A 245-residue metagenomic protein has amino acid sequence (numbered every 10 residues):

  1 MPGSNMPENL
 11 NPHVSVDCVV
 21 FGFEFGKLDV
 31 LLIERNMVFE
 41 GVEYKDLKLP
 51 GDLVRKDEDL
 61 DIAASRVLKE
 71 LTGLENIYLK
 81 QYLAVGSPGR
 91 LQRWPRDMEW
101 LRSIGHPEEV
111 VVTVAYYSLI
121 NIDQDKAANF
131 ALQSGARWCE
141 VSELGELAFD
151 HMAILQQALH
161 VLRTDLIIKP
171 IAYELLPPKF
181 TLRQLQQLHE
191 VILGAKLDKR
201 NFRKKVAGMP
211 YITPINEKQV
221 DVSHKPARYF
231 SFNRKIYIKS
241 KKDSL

Functional and structural regions predicted by a protein language model:
M1, F23-F25, D29-L32, L53 (+3 more regions): Core subunits and conserved enzymes of cellular information-processing and envelope-translocation systems across
P7-L47: N-terminal strand-loop-strand
V14-V16, I62-S65, K69-Q124, R163-A172 (+1 more regions): Active-site segment of metal-dependent pyrophosphate-handling enzymes, primarily the Nudix hydrolase catalytic core
V30, E34-E40, Y44, L79 (+5 more regions): Short, His- and charge-rich active-site/binding loops that engage polyanionic ligands
N36, H160-F180: Positively charged, polyanion-binding regions of nucleic-acid-associated proteins
V112, N216-L245: Long, intrinsically disordered, low-complexity Ser/Thr/Pro-rich regulatory/activation regions of nuclear proteins
T113-I122, K126-L162, P178-R183, N201-F202 (+2 more regions): NUDIX/MutT-family hydrolases
Q187-K196: Short helix-coil junctions and helix-kink-helix linkers
